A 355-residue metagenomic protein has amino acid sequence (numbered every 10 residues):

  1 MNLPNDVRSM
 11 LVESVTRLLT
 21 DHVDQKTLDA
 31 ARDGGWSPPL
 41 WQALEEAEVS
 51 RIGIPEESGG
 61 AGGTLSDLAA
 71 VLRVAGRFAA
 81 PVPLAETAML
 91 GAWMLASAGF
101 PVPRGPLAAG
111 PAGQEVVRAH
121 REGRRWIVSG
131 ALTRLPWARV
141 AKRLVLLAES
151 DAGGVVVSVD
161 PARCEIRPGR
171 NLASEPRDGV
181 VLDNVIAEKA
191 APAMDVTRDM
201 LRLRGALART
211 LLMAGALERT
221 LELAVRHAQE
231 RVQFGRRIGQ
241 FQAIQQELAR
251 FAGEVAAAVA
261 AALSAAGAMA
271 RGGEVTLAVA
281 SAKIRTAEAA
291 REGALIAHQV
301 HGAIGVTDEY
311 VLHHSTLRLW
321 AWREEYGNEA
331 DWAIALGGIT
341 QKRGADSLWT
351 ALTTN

Functional and structural regions predicted by a protein language model:
M1-G76, L203-N355: Alpha-helical interface subdomain recognition
G34, A47, M89, G105 (+2 more regions): Short, basic and Ser/Thr-rich N-terminal targeting/leader segments
G34, A61-G62, V82-M89: Active-site nucleophile and cofactor-binding loops and adjacent substrate-binding regions of central metabolic enzymes
V82-A85, W93, A98-E218, E222 (+1 more regions): FAD-binding core of flavoproteins
